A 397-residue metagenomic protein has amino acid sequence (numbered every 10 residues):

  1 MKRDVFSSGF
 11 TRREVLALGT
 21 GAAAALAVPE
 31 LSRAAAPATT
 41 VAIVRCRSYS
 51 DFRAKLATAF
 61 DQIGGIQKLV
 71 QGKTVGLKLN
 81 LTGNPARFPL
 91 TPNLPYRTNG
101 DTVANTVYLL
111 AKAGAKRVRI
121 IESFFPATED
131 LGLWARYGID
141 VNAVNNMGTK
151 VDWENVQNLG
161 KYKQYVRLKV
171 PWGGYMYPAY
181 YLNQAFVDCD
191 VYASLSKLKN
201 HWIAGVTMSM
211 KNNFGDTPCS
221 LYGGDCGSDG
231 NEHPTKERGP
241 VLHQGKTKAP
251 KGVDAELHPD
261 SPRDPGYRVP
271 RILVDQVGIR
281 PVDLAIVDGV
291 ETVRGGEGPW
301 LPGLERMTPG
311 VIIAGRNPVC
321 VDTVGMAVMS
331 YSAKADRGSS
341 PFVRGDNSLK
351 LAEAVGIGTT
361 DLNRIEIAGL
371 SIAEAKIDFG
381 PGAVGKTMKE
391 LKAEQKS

Functional and structural regions predicted by a protein language model:
M1-F10: N-terminal secretory signal peptides
S7, G19, G298: Functionally engaged cysteine thiol sites
A17-T20, S330: A short, amphipathic alpha-helical segment
G19-A23, A193: Sec-dependent signal peptide hydrophobic core
A23-P29: Hydrophobic h-region of N-terminal signal peptides that target proteins for export in Gram-negative bacteria
L31-R33: Sec/Tat signal peptide C-region and signal peptidase I cleavage site
A35-S397: Extended, low-polarity segments enriched in aliphatic/aromatic residues
